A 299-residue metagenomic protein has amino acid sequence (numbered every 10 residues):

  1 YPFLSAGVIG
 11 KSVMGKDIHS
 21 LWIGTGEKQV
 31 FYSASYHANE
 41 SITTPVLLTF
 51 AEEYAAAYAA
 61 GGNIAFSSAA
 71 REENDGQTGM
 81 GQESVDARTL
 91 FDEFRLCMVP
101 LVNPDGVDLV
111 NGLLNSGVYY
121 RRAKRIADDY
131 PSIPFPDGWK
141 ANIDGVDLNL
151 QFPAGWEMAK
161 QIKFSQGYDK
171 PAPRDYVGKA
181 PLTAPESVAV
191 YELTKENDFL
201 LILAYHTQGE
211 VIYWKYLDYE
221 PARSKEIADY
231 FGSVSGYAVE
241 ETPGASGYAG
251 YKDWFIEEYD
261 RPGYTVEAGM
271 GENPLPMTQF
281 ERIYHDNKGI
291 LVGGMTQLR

Functional and structural regions predicted by a protein language model:
Y1-M14: Short glycine- and acidic-rich boundary segments immediately preceding or forming the N-terminal edge of structured
G15-I18, E83-V85, S246-D253: Alpha-helical scaffolding within the catalytic cores of extracellular/periplasmic polymer-degrading hydrolases
K16-L21, P262-Y264: Short beta-strand micro-motifs in enzyme catalytic cores
H19-K28, S35: Short beta-strand-to-loop junctions in surface cap/lid or active-site-entrance loops
E27, S41-P45, T49-A70, D75-Y213 (+1 more regions): Active-site/substrate-binding loop(s) of hydrolase catalytic cores
Q29-F31, Y264: Conserved beta-strand elements of the Class I
F31-S33, A38-S41: Short alpha-beta junction capping motif
F152-R299: Metallocarboxypeptidase
